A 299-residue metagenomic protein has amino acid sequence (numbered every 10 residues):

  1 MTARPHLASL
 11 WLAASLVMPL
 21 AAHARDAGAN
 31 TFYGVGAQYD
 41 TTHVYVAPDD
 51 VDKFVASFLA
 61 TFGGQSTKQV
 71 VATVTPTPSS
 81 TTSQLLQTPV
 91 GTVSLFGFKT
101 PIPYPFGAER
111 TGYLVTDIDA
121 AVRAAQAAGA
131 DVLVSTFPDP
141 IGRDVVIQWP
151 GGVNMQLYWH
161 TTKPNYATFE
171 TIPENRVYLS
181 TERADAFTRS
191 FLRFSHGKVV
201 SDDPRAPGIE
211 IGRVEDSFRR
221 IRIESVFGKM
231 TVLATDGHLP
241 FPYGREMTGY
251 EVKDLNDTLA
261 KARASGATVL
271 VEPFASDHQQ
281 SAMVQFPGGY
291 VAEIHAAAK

Functional and structural regions predicted by a protein language model:
M1-L10: Bacterial N-terminal signal peptides that target proteins for export
S9-P19: Bacterial N-terminal signal peptides
A22-A29: Boundary at the C-terminal end of the N-terminal hydrophobic targeting segment
Y33-G36, H43-V90, S135-P150, V177-K229 (+3 more regions): Core segments of cupin and vicinal oxygen chelate
A37-D49, Q84-L85, F98-A124, R143-Q148 (+3 more regions): Vicinal oxygen chelate
Q69-T82, S94-D119, Q126-D144, T162-Y166 (+3 more regions): A cross-kingdom feature marking solvent-exposed beta-strand/loop segments within repeated, beta-rich binding/scaffold
Y158-K163, I294-K299: Short beta->alpha transition motifs characteristic of CBS
